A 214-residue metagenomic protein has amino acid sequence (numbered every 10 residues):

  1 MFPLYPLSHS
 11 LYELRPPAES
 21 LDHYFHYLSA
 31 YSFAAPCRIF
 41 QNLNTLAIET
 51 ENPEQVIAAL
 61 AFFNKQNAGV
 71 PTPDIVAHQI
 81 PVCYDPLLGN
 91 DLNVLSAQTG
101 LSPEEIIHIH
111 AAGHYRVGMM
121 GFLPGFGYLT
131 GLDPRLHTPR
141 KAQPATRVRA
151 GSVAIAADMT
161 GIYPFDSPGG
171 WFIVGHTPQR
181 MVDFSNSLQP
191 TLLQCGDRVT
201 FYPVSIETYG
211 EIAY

Functional and structural regions predicted by a protein language model:
M1-Y214: Glycine-rich active-site loops that engage anionic ligands at enzyme catalytic sites
